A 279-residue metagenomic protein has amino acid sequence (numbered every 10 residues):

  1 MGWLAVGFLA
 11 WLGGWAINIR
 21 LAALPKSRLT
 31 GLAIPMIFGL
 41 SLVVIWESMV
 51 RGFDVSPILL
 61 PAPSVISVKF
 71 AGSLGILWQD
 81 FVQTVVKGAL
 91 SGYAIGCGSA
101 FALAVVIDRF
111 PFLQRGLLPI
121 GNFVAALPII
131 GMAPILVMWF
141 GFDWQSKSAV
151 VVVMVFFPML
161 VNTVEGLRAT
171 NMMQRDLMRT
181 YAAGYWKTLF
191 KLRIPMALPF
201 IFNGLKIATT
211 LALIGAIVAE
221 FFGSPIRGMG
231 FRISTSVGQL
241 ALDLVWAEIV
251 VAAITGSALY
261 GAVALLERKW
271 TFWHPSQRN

Functional and structural regions predicted by a protein language model:
M1, R51-C97: Periplasmic/extracellular loop-to-transmembrane helix junction in inner-membrane transport proteins
M1-K26: Transmembrane alpha-helices
A10-I19, P111, R168, W246-N279: C-terminal transmembrane helix and the adjacent membrane-cytosol boundary/short C-terminal tail of inner/organellar
R20-L21, P25, S91-G121: Transmembrane-helix boundary motif in ABC transporter permease subunits
G116-P119, M159-I201, G230-I233: Short cytoplasmic-facing helical segments at TM-TM junctions of multi-pass membrane proteins
G121-P158, E165-G166: Generic hydrophobic transmembrane alpha-helix motif, especially the helices
M138, G166-L167, I214-V251, P275-N279: Glycine-rich helix-loop "coupling/hinge" segments at transmembrane-helix boundaries in multipass transporters
A149-V153, W186-A219, V263: Transmembrane alpha-helices
